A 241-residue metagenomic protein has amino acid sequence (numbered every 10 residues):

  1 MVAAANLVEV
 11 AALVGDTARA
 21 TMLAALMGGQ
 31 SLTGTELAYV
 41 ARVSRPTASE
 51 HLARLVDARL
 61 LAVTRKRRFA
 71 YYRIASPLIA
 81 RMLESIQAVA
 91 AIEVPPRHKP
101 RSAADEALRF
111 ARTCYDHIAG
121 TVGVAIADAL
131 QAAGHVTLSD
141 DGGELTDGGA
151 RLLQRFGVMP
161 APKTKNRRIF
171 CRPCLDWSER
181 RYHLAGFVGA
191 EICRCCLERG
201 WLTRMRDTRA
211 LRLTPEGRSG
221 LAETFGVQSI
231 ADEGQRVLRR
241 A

Functional and structural regions predicted by a protein language model:
M1-A5, G28, R81-D140, R155-D207 (+1 more regions): Amphipathic alpha-helical dimerization/coiled-coil segments that flank or bridge DNA-binding/regulatory modules
V2, S44-T47, K66: Short, structured segments at the rim of ligand-binding sites
A5-S44, A70-Y72, P77, T113-C114: N-terminal helix-turn-helix DNA-binding core of bacterial DNA-binding proteins
G34-L61: Canonical helix-turn-helix DNA-binding module
V56-K66, A70-R73, S139-D140, M205-R206: Beta-hairpin "wing" of winged helix-turn-helix
T64-V89, L145, G149-L152, G217: Basic, amphipathic "hinge/linker" alpha-helix immediately C-terminal to the N-terminal HTH DNA-binding motif
